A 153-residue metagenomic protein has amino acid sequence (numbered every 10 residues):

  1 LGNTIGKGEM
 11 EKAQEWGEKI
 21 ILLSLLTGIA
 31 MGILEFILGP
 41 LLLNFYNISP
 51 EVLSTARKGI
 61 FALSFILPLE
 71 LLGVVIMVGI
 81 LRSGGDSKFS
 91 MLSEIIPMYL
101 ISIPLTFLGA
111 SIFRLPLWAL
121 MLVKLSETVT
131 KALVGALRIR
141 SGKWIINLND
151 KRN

Functional and structural regions predicted by a protein language model:
L1-I66, G109-N153: Short alpha-helical transmembrane segments in multi-pass integral membrane proteins
I33, V75-I80, I103, F107-L108 (+1 more regions): Alpha-helical transmembrane segments of multipass membrane proteins
L67-I95, S111: Membrane-interface junctions at transmembrane-helix termini in multi-pass inner-membrane proteins
I95-I103: Small-residue-enriched core segments of transmembrane alpha-helices in multipass membrane transport and channel
